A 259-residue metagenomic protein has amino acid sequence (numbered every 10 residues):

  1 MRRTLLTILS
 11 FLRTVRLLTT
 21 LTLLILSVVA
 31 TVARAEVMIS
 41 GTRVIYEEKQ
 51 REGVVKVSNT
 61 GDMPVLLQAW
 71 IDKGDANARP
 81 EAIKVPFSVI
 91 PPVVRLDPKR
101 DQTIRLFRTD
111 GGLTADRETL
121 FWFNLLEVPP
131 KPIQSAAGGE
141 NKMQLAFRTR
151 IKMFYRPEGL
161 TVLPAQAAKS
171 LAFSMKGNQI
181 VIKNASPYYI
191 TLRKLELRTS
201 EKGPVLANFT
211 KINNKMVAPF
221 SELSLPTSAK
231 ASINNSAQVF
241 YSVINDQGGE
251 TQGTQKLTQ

Functional and structural regions predicted by a protein language model:
R2-L21: Bacterial N-terminal signal peptides that target proteins for export
L21-L23, A33: Cleavable N-terminal signal peptides
V29-A35: Sec/Tat signal peptide C-region and signal peptidase I cleavage site
A35-S58, V162-M175, Q179, N214: Beta-sheet-dominated interaction scaffolds and their linkers
G53-N59, L106, F121-L126, Q179-N184: Buried hydrophobic-core signal for structured, non-transmembrane domains
G61-E81, S186-P204: Short acidic, flexible loop segments centered on an aromatic residue
R79-G112, P204-S232: Intrinsically disordered, low-complexity Pro/Gly/Ser/Thr-rich segments with frequent PxxP/GP/PP motifs and embedded
T109-G159, I233-Q259: Terminal connector regions
